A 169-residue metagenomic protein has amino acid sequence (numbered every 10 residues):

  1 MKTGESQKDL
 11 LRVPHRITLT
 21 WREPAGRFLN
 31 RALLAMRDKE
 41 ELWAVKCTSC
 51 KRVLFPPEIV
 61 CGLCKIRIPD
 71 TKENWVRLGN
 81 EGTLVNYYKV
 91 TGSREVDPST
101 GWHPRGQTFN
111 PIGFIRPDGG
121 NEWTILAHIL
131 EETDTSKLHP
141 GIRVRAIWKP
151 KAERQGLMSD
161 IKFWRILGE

Functional and structural regions predicted by a protein language model:
M1-K46, I161: A broadly conserved sequence feature marking short terminus-proximal activation segments in nucleic acid-centric
A35-G79: Cys/His-rich short segments
G82-L84, I129, R143: Conserved hydrophobic positions within beta-strands
Y87-S93, G120, K151: Short, conserved beta-turn/loop elements at beta-strand boundaries and strand-helix junctions
S93-F114, D160: Short aromatic-glycine-enriched beta-strand elements
N121-T135: Beta-strand/loop nucleic-acid-binding surfaces
E132, R145-E169: OB-fold/S1-family single-stranded nucleic acid-binding modules
